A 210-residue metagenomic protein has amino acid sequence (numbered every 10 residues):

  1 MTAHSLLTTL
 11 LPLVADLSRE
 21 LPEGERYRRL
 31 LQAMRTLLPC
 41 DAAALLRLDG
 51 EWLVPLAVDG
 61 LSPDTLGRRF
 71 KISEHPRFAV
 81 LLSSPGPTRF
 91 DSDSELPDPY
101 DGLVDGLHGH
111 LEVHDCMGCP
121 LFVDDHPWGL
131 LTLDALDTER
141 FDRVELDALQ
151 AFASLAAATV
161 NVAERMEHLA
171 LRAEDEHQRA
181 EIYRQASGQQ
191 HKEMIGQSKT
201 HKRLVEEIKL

Functional and structural regions predicted by a protein language model:
M1-R29, T36, L56-A57, R172-R184: Signal-transmission linkers at sensory-effector interfaces
L7, V160-I195: Conserved ASCE P-loop NTPase core motifs with emphasis on AAA+ ATPases
Y27, I182-L210: AAA+ ATPase active-site-proximal loops
A44-F70: GAF sensory/regulatory domain recognition with acknowledged cross-activation on helical regulatory dimers
L61, L130-R140: Short beta-strand-to-loop transition segments that serve as allosteric relay/switch motifs in sensory/regulatory domains
P63-F90: Acidic/proline- and glycine-rich, intrinsically disordered low-complexity segments that serve as regulatory linkers
G102-W128: Helix-to-coil/beta transition segments that act as allosteric "coupling" elements at the rims of sensory or catalytic
V123, R140-N161, H168: Amphipathic alpha-helical "output/dimerization" segments
